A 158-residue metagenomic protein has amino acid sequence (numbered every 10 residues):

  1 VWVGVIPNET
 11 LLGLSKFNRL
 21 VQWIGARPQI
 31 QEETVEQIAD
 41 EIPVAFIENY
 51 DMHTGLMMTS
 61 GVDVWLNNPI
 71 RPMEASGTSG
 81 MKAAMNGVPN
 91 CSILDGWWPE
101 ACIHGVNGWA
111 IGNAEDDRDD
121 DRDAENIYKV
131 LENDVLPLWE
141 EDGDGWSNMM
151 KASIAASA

Functional and structural regions predicted by a protein language model:
V1-W2, N90: Short, charged N-terminal helix-start/capping segments
W2-T54: Nucleotide-activated donor-binding/catalytic signature segment of Leloir-type glycosyltransferases, i.e., the conserved
V5, N49, W97, S157-A158: Residue-level preference for alpha-helix termini and adjacent loops
R27, V35, E141-D142, A158: Polar helix-capping/helix-linker motif
M57-S157: Catalytic binding pocket for nucleotide-activated donors in carbohydrate/polymer assembly enzymes
